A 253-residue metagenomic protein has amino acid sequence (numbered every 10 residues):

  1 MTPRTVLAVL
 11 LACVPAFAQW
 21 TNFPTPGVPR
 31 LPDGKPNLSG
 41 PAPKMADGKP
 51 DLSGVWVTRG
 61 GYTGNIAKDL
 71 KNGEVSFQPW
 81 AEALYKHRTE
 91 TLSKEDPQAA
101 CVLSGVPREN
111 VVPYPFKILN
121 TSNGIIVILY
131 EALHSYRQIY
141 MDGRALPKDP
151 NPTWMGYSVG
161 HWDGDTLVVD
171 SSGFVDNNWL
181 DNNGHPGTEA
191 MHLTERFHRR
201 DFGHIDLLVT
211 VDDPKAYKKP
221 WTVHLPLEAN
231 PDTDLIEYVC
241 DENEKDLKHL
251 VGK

Functional and structural regions predicted by a protein language model:
M1-L10: Bacterial N-terminal signal peptides that target proteins for export
C13-P15: N-terminal signal peptide c-region/cleavage motif recognized by signal peptidases
F17-K253: PEST-like low-complexity, intrinsically disordered acidic/proline/serine-rich tracts that flank trafficking/processing
